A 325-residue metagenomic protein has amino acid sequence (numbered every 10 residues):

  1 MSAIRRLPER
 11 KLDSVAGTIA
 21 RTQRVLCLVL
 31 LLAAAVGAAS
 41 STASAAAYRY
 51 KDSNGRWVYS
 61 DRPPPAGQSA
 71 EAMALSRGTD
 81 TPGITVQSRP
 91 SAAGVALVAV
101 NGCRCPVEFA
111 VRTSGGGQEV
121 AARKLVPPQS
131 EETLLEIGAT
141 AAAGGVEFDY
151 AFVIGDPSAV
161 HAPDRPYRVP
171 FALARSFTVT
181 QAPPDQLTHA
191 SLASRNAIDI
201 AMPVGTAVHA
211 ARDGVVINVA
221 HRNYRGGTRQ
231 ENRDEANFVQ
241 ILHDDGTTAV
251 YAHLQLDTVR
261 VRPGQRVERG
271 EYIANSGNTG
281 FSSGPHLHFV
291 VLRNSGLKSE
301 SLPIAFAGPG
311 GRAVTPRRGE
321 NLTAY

Functional and structural regions predicted by a protein language model:
S2-R10, A38-G138, A142-E147: Short, cationic interaction patches enriched in Lys/Arg with P/S/T/G and frequent prolines that mark the mature domain
I4-V29: Bacterial N-terminal signal peptides that target proteins for export
C27-A38: Bacterial N-terminal signal peptides
L125-E235: Surface-exposed, glycine-biased beta-strand/turn segments
R165-A174, T178-T180, H209, R229 (+2 more regions): Acidic, glycine-rich catalytic/binding loops that coordinate metals and/or anionic ligands
Q181, N218, H253-L256, N278 (+1 more regions): A residue-level detector for short acidic-glycine micro-motifs
A207-N218, R260-S276: Short, well-structured beta-strand-loop connectors
A211-L256, R260, P285: Zn2+-dependent peptidoglycan hydrolase active-site motif and core
